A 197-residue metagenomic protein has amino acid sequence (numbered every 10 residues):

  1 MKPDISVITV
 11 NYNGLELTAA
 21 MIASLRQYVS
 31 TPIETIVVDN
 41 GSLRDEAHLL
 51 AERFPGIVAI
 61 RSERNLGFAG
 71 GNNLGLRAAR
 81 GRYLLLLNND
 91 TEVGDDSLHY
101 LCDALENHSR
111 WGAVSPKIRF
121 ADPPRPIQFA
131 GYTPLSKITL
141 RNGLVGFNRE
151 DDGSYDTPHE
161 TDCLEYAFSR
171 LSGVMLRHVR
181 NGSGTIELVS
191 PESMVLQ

Functional and structural regions predicted by a protein language model:
D4-S6, E34: Cell-envelope/extracellular polymer assembly enzymes that use nucleotide-activated donors
L15, S24, D39-H48, R64: A conserved acidic beta->alpha catalytic loop
A23-P32: Short, acidic, metal-binding catalytic loop of nucleotide-sugar glycosyltransferases
P32-G41, I60-S62: Short beta-strand/loop segment that forms part of the nucleotide-sugar
R61-A79, N89, Y100: Glycine-rich, basic loop-to-helix element that forms the pyrophosphate-binding segment of sugar-nucleotide handling
L84: Short aromatic/hydrophobic "clamp" motif used to bind/position activated sugar donors
E92-F129, P134-K137: Conserved donor NDP-sugar-binding/catalytic core segment of glycosyltransferases
N142, E150-M175, G182-Q197: A recurrent flexible, glycine/aromatic-enriched loop bordering the glycosyltransferase active site that acts as
